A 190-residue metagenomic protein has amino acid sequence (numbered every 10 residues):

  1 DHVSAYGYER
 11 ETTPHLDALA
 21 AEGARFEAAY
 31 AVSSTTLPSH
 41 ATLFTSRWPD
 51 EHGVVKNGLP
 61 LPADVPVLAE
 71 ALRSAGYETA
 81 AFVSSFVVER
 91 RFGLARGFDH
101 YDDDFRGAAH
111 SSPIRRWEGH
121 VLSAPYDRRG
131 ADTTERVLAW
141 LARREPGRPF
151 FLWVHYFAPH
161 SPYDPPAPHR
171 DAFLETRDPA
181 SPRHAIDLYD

Functional and structural regions predicted by a protein language model:
D1-D190: Catalytic domains that recognize anionic headgroups
